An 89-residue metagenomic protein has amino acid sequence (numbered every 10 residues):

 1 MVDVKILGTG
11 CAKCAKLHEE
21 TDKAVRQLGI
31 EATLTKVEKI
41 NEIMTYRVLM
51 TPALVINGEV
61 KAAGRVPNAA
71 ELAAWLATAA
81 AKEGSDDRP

Functional and structural regions predicted by a protein language model:
M1-K23: Local sequence-structure signature of Cys/Sec-based thiol-disulfide redox active-site neighborhoods
K16, K39-E42, E71: Residue-level recognition of oxygen-bearing side chains
D22-E31: Short helix-loop-beta junction
I30-E42: Thiol-based oxidoreductase modules, predominantly thioredoxin-like and allied folds used for disulfide exchange
R47-V55: Structural micro-motif
I56-G84: Non-catalytic, surface beta->alpha helical segment in thiol-disulfide oxidoreductase systems
